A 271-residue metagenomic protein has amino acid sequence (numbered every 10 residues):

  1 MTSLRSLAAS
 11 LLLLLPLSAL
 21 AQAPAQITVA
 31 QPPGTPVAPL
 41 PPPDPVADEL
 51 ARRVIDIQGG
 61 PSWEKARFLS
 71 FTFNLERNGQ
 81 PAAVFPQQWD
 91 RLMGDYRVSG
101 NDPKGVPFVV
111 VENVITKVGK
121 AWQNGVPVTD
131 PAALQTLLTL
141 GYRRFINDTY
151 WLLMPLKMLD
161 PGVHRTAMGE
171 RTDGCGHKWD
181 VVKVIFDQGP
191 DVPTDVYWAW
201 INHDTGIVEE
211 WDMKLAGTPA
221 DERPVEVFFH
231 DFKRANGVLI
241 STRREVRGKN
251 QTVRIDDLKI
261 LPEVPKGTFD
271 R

Functional and structural regions predicted by a protein language model:
M1-S6: Positively charged n-region of N-terminal signal peptides that target proteins for export
A8-A19: Bacterial N-terminal signal peptides
A19-A25: Boundary at the C-terminal end of the N-terminal hydrophobic targeting segment
T28-A30: Intrinsically disordered, low-complexity segments enriched in small/polar and acidic residues
G34-P36, P41-P42, A47-V128, G162-E170: N-terminal mature ectodomain segment of secretory-pathway/periplasmic proteins
A38-R52, V118-D195, T218-D221, T268-R271: Flexible, processing/modification-adjacent segments and terminal tails in exported/periplasmic/extracellular proteins
N78-A83, K104-G105, R144-F145, P190-V192 (+2 more regions): Solvent-exposed loop/turn segments connecting transmembrane beta-strands in outer-membrane beta-barrel proteins
D173-R271: Gly/Pro-enriched, hydrophobic low-complexity segments that function as extracytoplasmic propeptides/linkers
